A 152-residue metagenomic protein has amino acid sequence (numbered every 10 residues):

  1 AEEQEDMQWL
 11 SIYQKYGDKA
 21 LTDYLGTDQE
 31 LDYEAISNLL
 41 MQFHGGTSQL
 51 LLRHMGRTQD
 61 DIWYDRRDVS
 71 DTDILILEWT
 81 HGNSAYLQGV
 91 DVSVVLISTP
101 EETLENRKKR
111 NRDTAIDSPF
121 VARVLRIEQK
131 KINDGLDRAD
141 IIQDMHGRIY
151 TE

Functional and structural regions predicted by a protein language model:
A1-D60: Conserved nucleotide-sensing/catalytic segment adjacent to the nucleotide-binding pocket in NTP-handling enzymes
I36, W79-T80, E128: Amphipathic coiled-coil/heptad-repeat helices and related helical stalk/stem segments that mediate oligomerization
F43, R110-N111: Alpha-helix boundary/capping residues
L50-R53, R67-S70, Q143: Generic detection of short hydrophobic beta-strand segments and adjacent strand-loop junctions
L52-T58, D71-I74, P119-A122: Short, flexible loop segments at the rims of nucleotide/cofactor-binding pockets, characterized by
Q59-I62, G147-I149: Short, internal active-site loops enriched in acidic
D61-R110: ATP-dependent NMP and nucleoside kinases share a basic, alpha-helical "lid"
S84, R112-E152: Small-molecule kinase domains that catalyze NTP-dependent phosphoryl transfer to phosphate-bearing small molecules
